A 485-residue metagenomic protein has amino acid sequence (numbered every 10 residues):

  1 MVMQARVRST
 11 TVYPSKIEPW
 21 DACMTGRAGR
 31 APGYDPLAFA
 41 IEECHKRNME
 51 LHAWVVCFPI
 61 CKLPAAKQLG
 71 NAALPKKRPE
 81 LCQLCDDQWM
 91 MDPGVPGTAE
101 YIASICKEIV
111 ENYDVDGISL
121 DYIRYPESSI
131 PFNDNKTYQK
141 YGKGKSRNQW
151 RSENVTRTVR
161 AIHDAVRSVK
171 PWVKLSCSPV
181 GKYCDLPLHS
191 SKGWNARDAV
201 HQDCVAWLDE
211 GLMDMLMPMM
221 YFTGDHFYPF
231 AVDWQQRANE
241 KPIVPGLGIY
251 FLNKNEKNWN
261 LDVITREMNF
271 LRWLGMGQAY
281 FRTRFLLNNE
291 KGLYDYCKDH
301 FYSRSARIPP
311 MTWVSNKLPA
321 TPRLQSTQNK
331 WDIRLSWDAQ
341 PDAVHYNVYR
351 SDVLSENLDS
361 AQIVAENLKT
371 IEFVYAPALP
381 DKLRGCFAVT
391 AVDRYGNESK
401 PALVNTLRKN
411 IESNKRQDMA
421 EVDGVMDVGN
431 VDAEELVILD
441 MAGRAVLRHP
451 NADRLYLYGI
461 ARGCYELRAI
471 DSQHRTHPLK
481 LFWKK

Functional and structural regions predicted by a protein language model:
V2-P32: Aromatic-lined carbohydrate-binding/catalytic grooves of carbohydrate-active enzymes
E42, H52-N112: Active-site-adjacent "subsite" loops/lids of carbohydrate-active enzymes
K140-N255: Glycoside hydrolase catalytic-domain groove-lining segments
C204-F227, K241-W313: Substrate-binding cleft of secreted/luminal carbohydrate-active enzymes
Y296-D342, D381, R394-N410: Pro/Thr/Ser/Gly-rich low-complexity, intrinsically disordered linker/stalk tracts
N347-K382, Y395, A402: Recognizes extended acidic, P/S/T-rich segments that occur within or adjacent to Ig-like beta-sandwich modules
R408-S413, A420, V428, R462-K485: C-terminal tail/sorting-segment detector
A442-R475: Short, surface-exposed loop/turn motifs with a glycine/proline- and acidic-biased composition
